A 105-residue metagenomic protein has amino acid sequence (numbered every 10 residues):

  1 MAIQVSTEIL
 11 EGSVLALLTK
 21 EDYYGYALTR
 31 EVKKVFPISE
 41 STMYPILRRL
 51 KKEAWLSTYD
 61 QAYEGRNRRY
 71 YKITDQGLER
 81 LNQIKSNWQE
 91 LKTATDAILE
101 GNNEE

Functional and structural regions predicted by a protein language model:
A2-Y44: N-terminal helix-turn-helix DNA-binding core of bacterial DNA-binding proteins
L17, R80-L81: Residues that scaffold the ATP/ADP-binding catalytic core of kinase and kinase-like folds
L47-R49: Short, hydrophobic-biased segments on the C-terminal half of alpha helices that form "recognition helices"
E53-N67, K72: Beta-hairpin "wing" of winged helix-turn-helix
N82-E105: Amphipathic alpha-helical dimerization/coiled-coil segments that flank or bridge DNA-binding/regulatory modules
